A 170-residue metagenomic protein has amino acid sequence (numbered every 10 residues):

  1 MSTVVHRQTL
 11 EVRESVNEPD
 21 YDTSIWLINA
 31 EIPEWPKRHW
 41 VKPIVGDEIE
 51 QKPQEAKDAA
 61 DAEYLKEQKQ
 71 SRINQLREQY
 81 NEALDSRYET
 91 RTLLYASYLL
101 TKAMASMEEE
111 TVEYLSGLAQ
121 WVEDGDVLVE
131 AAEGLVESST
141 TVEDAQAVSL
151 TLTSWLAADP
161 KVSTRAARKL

Functional and structural regions predicted by a protein language model:
M1-T3, R7-R38, K42-L170: A preference for well-ordered globular domain cores that mediate specific macromolecular interactions or catalysis
